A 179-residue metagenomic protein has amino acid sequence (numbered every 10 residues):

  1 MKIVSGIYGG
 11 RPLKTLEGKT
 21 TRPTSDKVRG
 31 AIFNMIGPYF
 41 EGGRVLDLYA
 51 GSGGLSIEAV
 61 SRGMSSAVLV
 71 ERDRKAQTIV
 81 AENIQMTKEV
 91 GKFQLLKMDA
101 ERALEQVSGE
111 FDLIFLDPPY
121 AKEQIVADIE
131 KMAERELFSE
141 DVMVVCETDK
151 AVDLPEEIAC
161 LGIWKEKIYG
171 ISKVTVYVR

Functional and structural regions predicted by a protein language model:
M1-R179: Class I S-adenosyl-L-methionine-dependent methyltransferase catalytic core
